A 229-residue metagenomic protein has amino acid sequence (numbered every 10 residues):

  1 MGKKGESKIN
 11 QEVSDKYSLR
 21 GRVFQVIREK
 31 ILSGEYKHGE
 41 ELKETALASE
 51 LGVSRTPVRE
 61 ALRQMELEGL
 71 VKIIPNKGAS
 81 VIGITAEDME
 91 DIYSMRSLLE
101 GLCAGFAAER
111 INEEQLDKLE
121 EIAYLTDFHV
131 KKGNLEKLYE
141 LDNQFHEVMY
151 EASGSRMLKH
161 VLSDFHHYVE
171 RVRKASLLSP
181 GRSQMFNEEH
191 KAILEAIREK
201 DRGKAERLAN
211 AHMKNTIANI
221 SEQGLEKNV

Functional and structural regions predicted by a protein language model:
M1-G105, E109, I217, S221-V229: Short linear motifs at protein or domain termini
S18, L116-D117, G181-Q184: Short helix-capping and inter-helix turn/linker motifs at the boundaries of alpha-helical repeat units
R59-E60, R110-E113, K137-E140, L158-H160 (+2 more regions): Juxtamembrane/interface motifs at transmembrane-helix termini
L67, V71-K72, F165-H167, R182-Q184: Mobile beta-alpha loop/short-helix "lid" or hinge segments that flank ligand
N76, L99, E121, M185-E188: Alpha-helix N-cap/N′ positions at the starts of helices
T85-A86, V172-S176: Short alpha-helical transmembrane interface motifs in multi-pass membrane proteins
I92, E109-K174, E188-A196, K204 (+1 more regions): Conserved amphipathic alpha-helical segments that form helical-bundle/coiled-coil interaction surfaces
D201: Conserved G/P- and acidic residue-centered "switch" motifs that form tight phosphate/ATP-binding loops in soluble
